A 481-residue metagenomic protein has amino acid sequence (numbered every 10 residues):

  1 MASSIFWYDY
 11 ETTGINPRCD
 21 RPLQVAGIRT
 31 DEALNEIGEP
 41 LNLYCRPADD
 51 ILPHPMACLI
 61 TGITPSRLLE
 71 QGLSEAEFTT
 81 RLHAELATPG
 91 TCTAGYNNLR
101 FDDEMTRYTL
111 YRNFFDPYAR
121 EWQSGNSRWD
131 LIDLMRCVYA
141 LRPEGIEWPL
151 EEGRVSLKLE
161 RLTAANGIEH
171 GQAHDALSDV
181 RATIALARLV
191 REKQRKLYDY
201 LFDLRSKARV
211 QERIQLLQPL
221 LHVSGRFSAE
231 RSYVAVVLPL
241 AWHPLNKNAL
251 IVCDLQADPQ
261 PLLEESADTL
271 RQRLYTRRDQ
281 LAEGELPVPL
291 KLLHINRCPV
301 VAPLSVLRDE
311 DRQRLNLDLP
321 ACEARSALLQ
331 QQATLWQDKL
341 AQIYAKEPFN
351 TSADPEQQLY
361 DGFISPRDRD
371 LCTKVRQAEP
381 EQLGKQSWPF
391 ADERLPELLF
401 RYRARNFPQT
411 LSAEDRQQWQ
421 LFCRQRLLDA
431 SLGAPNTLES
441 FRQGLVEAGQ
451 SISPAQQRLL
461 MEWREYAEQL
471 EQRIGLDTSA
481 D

Functional and structural regions predicted by a protein language model:
S3, D20-L23, R29-I63, A84-L197 (+4 more regions): Metal-dependent phosphoesterase core characteristic of DEDDh/y 3'-5' exonuclease domains
W7-D9, D254: Short hydrophobic beta-strand that contains or immediately precedes a catalytic carboxylate
E11-R18: Short acidic, Gly/Ser-rich segments with clustered Asp/Glu that frequently serve as metal-coordination loops in enzyme
T12, P47, D133, Q256-P259: Short, flexible loop/turn elements at secondary-structure junctions
I28, Y44, C253, A302: Residues in well-ordered beta-strands of folded domains
I60-F78, E85: Metal-dependent phosphoesterase signature
D203-A282: Acidic catalytic cores of enzymes that act on phosphate-bearing nucleotides/polynucleotides
L263, R271-D481: Non-catalytic terminal regions of proteins
